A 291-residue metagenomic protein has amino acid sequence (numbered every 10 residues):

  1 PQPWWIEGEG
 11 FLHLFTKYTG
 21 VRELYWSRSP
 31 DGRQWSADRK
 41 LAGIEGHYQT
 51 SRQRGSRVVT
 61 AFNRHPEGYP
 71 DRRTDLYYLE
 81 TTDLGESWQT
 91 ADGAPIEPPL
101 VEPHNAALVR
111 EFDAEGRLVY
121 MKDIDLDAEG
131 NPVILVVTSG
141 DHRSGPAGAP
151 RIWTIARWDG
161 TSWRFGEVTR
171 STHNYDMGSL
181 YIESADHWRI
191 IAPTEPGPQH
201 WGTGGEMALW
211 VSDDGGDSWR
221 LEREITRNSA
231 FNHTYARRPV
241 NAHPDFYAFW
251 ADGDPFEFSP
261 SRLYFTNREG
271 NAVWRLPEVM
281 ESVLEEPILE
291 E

Functional and structural regions predicted by a protein language model:
P1-E291: Extracellular, repeat-based ectodomains that mediate carbohydrate processing or recognition
